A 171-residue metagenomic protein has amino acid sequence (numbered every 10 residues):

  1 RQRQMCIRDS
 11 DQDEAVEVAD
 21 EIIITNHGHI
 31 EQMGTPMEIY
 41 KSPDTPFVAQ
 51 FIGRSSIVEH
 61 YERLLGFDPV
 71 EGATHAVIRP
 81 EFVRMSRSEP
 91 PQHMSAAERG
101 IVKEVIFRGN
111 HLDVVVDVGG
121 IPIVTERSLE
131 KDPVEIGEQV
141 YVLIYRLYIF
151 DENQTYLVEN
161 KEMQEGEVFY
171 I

Functional and structural regions predicted by a protein language model:
Q2-I7: Short, small-residue-biased leader/transition segments that mark boundaries at the very start of proteins
R8-D9, A15: Conserved D-loop beta-strand region of ABC ATPase nucleotide-binding domains
V16-A19, F51: Hydrophobic Walker B segment
E21, M33, S42: Short, glycine/charged-rich "phosphate-handling" switch motifs in NTP-dependent and phosphotransfer domains
H27-G28: Conserved ABC ATPase "signature" C-loop
M37-K41, A49: Short acidic-hydrophobic catalytic motif
S55, G66-I171: Non-catalytic connector elements of ABC transporters
